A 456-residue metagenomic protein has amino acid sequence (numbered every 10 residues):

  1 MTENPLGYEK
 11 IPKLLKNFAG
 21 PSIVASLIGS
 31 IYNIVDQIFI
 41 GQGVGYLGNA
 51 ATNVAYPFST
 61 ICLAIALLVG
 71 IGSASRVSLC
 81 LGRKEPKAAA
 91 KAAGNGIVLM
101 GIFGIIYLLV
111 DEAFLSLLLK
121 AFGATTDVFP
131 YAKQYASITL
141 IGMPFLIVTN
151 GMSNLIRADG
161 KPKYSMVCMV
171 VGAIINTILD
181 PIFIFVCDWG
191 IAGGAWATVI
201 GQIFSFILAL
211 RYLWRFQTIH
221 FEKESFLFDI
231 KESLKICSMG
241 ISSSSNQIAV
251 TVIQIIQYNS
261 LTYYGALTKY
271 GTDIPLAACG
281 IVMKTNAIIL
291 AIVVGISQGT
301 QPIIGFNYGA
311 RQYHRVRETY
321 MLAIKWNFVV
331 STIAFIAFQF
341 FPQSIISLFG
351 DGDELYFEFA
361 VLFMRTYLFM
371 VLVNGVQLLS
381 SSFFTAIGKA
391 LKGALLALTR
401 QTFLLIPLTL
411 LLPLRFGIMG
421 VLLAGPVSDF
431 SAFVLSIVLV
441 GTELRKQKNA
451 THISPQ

Functional and structural regions predicted by a protein language model:
M1-S22, V77-G142, V186-I241, I304-M370 (+1 more regions): Short alpha-helical transmembrane segments in multi-pass integral membrane proteins
P12-I31, V35, F58-I65, I141 (+5 more regions): Residue-level signal for short hydrophobic patches within transmembrane helices of multi-pass membrane transporters
N17-D36, I138, T149, G172 (+2 more regions): Transmembrane helical elements of multi-pass membrane transporters/channels
G20, D36, S73, F114-L115 (+12 more regions): Hydrophobic/aromatic residues in alpha-helical transmembrane segments
I31-A50, L119-T126, I182-W189, T251-V282 (+4 more regions): Helix-terminus/linker motif at the lipid-water interface of multi-pass membrane proteins
N49-L109, L146-S165, Y258, A278-P342 (+1 more regions): Small-residue-rich hydrophobic transmembrane alpha-helices
I61-A64, N176-D180, F206-L210, I288 (+3 more regions): Hydrophobic transmembrane alpha-helices of multi-pass small-molecule transporters
G70, T139-R157, S165-A173, G194-I207 (+4 more regions): Short runs within selected transmembrane alpha-helices of multi-pass transporters and secretion channels
